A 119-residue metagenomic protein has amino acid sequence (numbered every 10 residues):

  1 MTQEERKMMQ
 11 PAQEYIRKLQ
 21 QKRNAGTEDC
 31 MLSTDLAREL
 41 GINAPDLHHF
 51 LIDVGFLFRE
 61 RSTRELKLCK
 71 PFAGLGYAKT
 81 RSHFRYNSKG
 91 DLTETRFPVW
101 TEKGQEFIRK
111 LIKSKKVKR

Functional and structural regions predicted by a protein language model:
M1-V99, E106-R119: A general nucleic-acid interaction/assembly signal
